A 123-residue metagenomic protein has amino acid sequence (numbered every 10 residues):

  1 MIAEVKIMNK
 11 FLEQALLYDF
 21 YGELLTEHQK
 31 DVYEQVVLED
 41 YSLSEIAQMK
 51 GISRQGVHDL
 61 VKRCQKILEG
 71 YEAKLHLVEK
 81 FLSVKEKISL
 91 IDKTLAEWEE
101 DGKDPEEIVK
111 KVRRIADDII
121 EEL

Functional and structural regions predicted by a protein language model:
K6-G22: Short, Lys/Arg-enriched N-terminal segment that forms or immediately precedes the first helix of a structured domain
E27-L38: Short amphipathic alpha helix immediately N-terminal
E45-A47: Hydrophobic positions on the alpha-helical face of helix-turn-helix-like DNA-binding modules
R63-A96: Mid-chain, well-packed structural core segment of small domains
V84-T94, W98, P105-E122: Amphipathic alpha-helices that form helix-helix packing interfaces
